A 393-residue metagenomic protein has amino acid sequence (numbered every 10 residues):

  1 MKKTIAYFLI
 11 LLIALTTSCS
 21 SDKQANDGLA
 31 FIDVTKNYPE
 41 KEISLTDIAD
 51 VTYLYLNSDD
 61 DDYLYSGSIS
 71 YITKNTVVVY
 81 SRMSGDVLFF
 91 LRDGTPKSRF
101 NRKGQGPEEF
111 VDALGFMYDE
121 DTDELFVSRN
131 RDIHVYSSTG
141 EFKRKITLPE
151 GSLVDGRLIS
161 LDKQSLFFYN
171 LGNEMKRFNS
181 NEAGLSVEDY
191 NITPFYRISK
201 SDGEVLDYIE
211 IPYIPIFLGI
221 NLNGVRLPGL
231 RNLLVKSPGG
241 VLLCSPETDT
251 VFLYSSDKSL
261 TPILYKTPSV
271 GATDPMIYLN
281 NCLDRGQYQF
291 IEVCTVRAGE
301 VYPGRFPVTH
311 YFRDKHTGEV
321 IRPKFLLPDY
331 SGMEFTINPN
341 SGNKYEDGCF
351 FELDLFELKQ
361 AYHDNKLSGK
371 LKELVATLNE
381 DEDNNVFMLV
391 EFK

Functional and structural regions predicted by a protein language model:
L15-S18: C-terminal motif of bacterial Sec signal peptides marking the signal peptidase cleavage site
K23-Y55: Blade/loop signatures of beta-propeller domains
V51-G85, L114: Beta-strand-rich domains and repeat architectures in extracellular enzymes and scaffolds, especially beta-propellers
S58-D62, S66, T95-T122, R129-N130 (+1 more regions): Blade-loop segments of beta-propeller domains
D60, N101-E108, T147-D155, P212-I216 (+2 more regions): Short coil/turn segments at the loop-to-beta-strand junctions that recur within blades of beta-propeller repeat folds
Y65-I69, V111-F116, G151-S160, A272-C282 (+1 more regions): Repeated scaffold domains used in trafficking and secretory/extracellular systems, primarily beta-propellers
R129-T193, Y208-P215: Asp-box/WD-like beta-propeller blade repeats and closely related beta-sheet repeat scaffolds
T261-N280, H316-E346: Conserved blade-ending motifs and adjacent loop-strand segments that build the rim/top face of beta-propeller domains
